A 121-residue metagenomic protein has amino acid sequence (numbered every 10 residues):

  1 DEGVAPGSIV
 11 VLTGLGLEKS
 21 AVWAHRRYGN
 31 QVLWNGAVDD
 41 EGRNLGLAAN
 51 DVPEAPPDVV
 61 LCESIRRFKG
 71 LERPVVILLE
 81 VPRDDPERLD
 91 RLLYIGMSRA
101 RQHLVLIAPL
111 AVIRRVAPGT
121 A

Functional and structural regions predicted by a protein language model:
D1-V105, P109-A121: Core RecA-like ATPase module of SF1/SF2 helicases and allied nucleic-acid translocases
